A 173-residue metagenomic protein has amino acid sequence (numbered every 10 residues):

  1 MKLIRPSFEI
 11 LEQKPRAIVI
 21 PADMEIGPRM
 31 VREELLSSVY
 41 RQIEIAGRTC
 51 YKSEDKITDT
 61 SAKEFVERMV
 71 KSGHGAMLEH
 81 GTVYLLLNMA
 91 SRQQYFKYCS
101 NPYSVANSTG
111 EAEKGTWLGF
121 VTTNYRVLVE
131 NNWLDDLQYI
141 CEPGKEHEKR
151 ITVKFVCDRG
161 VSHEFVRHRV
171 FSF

Functional and structural regions predicted by a protein language model:
M1-F173: A conserved ligand/cofactor-binding region detector
